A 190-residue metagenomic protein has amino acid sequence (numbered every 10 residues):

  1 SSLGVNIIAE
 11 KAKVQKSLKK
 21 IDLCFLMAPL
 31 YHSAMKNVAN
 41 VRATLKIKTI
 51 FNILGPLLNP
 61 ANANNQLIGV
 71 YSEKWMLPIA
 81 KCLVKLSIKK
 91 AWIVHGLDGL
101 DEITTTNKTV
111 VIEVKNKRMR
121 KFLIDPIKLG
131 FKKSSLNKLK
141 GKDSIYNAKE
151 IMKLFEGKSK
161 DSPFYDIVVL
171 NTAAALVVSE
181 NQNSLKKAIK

Functional and structural regions predicted by a protein language model:
S2-I8, K13, K19-K190: Glycine-rich anion-binding loops and their surrounding alpha/beta cores
